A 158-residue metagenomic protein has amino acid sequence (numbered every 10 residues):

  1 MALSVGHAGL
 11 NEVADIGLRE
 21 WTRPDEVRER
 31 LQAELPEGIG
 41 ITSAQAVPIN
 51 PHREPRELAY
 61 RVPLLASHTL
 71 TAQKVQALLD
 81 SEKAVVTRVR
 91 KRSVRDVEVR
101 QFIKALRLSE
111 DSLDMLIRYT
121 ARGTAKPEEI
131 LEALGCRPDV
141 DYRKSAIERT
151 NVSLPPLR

Functional and structural regions predicted by a protein language model:
M1-G17, A46-H52: Short, charge-patterned binding micro-sites
L10, E54-R56, R100: A short, structural micro-pattern
E12-I16, R56-A66: Short glycine-/aliphatic-rich beta-strand segments at the starts of folded cytosolic domains
R19-P24, S67-T69, T120: Helix N-cap motif at beta-to-alpha junctions
P24-L35, T71-E82, E129-A133: Short amphipathic alpha-helices in soluble, non-transmembrane regions that often serve as interface/regulatory elements
I39-A44: Extended basic-aromatic, gly/pro-enriched interface segments that bind polyanionic ligands
Y60-K91: A contiguous pocket-lining binding segment that forms or flanks enzyme active sites
D80-R158: Core RNA-modification/binding signature centered on pseudouridine synthases
